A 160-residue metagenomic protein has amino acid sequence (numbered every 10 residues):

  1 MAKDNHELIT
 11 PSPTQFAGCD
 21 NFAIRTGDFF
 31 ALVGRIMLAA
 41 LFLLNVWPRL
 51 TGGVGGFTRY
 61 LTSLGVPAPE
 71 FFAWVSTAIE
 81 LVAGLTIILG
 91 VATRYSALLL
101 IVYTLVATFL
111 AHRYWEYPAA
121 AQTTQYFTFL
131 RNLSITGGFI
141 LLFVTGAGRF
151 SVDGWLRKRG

Functional and structural regions predicted by a protein language model:
A2-G52, E70-A78, V82, L89-G160: Extended, low-polarity transmembrane helix blocks
G55-P67: Short juxtamembrane and helix-loop transition motifs at transmembrane-helix boundaries in membrane proteins
